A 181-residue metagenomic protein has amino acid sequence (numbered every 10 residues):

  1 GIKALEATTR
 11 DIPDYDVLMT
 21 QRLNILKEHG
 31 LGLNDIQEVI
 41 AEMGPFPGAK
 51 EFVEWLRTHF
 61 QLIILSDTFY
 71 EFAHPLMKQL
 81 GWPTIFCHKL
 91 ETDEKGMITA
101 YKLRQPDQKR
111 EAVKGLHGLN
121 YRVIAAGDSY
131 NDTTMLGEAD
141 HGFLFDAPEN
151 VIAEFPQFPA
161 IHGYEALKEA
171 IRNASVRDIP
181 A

Functional and structural regions predicted by a protein language model:
G1-Q61: A metal-dependent, Asp-based hydrolase signature
I40, F46-A181: C-terminal cap/substrate-recognition subdomain and adjoining C-terminal extension of metal-dependent phosphatase-like
